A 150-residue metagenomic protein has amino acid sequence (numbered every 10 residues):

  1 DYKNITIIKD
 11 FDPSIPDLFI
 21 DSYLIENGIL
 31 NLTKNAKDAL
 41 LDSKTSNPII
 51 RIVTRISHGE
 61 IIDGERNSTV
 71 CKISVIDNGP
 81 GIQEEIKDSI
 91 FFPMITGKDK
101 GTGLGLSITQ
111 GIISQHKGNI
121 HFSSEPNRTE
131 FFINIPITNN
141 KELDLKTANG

Functional and structural regions predicted by a protein language model:
T6-P16, R55-S57: Conserved catalytic submotifs in the C-terminal HATPase_c
D17-I20, G97: Conserved micro-motifs of the catalytic ATP-binding
N47-E60: Short beta-strand/loop element within the Bergerat-fold HATPase_c
S68-V70, I82-M94, A148: Short conserved segment of the HATPase_c
D77: Acidic ATP/Mg2+-coordinating residue in the GHKL
G105, T109: Short alpha-helical Gxxx[C/S/T] motif in the catalytic ATP-binding
I113-S114: Detector for a conserved hydrophobic position within an alpha-helical segment of the HATPase_c
